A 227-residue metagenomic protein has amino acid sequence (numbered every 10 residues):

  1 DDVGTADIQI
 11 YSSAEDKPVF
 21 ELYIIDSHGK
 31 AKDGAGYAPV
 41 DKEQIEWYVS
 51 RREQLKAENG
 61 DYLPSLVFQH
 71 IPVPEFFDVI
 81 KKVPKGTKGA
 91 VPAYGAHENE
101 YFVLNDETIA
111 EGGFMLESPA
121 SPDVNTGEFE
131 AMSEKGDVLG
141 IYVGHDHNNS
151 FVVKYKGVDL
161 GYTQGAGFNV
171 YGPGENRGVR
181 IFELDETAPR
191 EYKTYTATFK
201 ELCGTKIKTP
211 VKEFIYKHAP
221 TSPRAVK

Functional and structural regions predicted by a protein language model:
D1-G60, G86-V91, I181: Extended active-site neighborhood of metal-dependent phosphoesterases/phosphodiesterases
G4-S12, D16-K17, G113-F114, P119-A120 (+2 more regions): Binuclear metal-dependent phosphoesterase catalytic core
S12, D26-G29, V73, Y142 (+2 more regions): Short, flexible loop/turn elements at secondary-structure junctions
P18-L22, D61-S65, L139, Y192: Residue-level recognition of the N-termini of beta-strands and the immediately preceding loop/turn
V19-G29, F68, V158-G165: Active-site-proximal beta-strand elements of phosphoester/diester hydrolases
K30-D33, Q69-F77, V124-E130, V138-V153 (+1 more regions): Active-site environment of divalent metal-dependent phosphoester hydrolases
K42-Q44, F68-H70, G157: Conserved long hydrophobic alpha-helices within structured protein cores
E58-G136: Active-site-proximal segments of metal-dependent phosphoesterases and phosphodiesterases across multiple
